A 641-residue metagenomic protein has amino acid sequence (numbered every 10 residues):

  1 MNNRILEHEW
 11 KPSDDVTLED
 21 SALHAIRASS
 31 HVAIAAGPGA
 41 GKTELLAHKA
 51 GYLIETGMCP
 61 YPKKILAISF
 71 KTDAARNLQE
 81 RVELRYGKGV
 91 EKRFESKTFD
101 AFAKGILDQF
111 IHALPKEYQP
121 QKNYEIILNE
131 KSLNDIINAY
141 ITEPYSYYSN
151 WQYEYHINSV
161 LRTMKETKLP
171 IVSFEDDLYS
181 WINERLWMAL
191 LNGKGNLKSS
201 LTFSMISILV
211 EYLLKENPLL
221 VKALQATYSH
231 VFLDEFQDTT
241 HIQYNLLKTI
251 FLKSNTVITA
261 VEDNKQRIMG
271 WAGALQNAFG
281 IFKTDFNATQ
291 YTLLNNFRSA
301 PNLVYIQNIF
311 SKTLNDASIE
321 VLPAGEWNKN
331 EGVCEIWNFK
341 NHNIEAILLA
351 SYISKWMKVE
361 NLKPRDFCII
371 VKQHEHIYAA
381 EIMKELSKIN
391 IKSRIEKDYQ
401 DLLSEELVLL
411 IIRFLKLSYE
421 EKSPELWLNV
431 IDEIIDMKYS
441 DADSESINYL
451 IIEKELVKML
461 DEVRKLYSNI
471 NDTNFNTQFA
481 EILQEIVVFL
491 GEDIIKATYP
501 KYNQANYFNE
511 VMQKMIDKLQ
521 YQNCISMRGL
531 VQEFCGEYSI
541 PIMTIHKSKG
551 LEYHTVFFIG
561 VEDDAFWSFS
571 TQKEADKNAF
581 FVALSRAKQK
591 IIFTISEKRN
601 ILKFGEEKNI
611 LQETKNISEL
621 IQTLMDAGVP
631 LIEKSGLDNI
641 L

Functional and structural regions predicted by a protein language model:
M1-L114, K222, S585: P-loop NTPase Walker
N2-A36, A40, E44-L45, K64-L66 (+2 more regions): Accessory N-terminal region flanking or inserted into the helicase ATPase core in nucleic-acid motor proteins
K97-G105, K518-T571, A575-K598: Conserved helicase core region in the C-terminal RecA-like lobe
H241, L246-N330, Q622: Conserved RecA-like helicase ATPase core segment that couples NTP binding/hydrolysis to strand translocation
N287-T289, N295-I389: Helicase P-loop NTPase motor core
E331-G332, N361-E492: ATPase/helicase motor core of nucleic-acid motors
A442, I447-K547, S568: Accessory C-terminal helicase-associated subdomains
K454-T473, E562-L641: C-terminal accessory regions
